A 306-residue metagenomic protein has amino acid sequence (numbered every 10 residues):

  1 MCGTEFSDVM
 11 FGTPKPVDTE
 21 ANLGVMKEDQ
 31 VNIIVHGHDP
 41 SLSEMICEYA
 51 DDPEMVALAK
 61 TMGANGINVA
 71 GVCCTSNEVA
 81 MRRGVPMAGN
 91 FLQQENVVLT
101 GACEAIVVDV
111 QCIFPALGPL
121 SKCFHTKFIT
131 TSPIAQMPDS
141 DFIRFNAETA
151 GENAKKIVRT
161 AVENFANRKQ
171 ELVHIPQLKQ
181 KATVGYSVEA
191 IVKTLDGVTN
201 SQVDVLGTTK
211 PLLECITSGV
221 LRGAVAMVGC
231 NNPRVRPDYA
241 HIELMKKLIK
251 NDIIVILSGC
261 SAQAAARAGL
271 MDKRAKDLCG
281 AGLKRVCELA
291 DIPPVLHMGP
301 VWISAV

Functional and structural regions predicted by a protein language model:
M1-V306: Metallocofactor- and cofactor-centric catalytic cores in central/energy metabolism, strongly enriched
